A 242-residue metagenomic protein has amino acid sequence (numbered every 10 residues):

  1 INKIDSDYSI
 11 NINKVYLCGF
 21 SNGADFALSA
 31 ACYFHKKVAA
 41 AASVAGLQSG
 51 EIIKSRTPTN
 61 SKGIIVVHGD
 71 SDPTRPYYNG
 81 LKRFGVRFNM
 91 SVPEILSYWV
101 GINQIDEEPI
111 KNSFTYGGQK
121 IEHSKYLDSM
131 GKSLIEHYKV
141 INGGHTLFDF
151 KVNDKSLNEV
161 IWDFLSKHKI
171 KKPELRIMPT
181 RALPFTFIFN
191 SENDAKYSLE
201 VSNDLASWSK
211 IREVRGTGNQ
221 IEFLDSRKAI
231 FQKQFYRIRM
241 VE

Functional and structural regions predicted by a protein language model:
I1-N22, C32-K37: Gly/Ser-rich "nucleophile elbow"/oxyanion-hole loop immediately N-terminal to the catalytic nucleophile in hydrolases
F26-A30: Hydrolases whose catalytic domains are alpha/beta-hydrolase-1, hotdog thioesterase, or metallo-beta-lactamase-like
K36-L47, K62-G63: A conserved short beta-strand
G63-V67, N89-S91, V100-K172: C-terminal catalytic histidine-bearing segment of alpha/beta-hydrolase fold enzymes
D70-P73, G80, N142-G144: Acidic beta-to-alpha connecting loop that harbors the catalytic carboxylate
K172-E242: Short, composition-biased motifs enriched in small/polar/acidic residues
